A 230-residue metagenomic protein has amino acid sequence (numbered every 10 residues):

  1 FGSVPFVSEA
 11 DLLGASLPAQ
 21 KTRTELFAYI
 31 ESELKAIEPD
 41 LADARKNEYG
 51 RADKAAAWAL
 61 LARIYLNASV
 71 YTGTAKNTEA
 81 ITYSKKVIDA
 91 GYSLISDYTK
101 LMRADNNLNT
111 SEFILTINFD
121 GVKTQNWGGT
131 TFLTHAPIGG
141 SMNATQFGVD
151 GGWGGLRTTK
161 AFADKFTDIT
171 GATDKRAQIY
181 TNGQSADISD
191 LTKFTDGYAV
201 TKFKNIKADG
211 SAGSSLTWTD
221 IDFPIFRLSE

Functional and structural regions predicted by a protein language model:
F1-A52, Y65-V70, T201-F226: Aromatic-anchored glycine-rich loop motif in surface-exposed flexible loops
G2, D53, L60, T110-S111 (+1 more regions): Residues that flank catalytic or metal-binding motifs in active/ligand-binding sites
E33, L60, Y83, R227-L228: Amphipathic, well-ordered alpha-helical segments in soluble domains
Y49, K86-D89, S93-E230: Elongated scaffold/linker segments in the mid-to-C-terminal portions of large proteins
Y71-T78: Structural helix-adjacent loops and short alpha-helical linkers that scaffold large soluble proteins
